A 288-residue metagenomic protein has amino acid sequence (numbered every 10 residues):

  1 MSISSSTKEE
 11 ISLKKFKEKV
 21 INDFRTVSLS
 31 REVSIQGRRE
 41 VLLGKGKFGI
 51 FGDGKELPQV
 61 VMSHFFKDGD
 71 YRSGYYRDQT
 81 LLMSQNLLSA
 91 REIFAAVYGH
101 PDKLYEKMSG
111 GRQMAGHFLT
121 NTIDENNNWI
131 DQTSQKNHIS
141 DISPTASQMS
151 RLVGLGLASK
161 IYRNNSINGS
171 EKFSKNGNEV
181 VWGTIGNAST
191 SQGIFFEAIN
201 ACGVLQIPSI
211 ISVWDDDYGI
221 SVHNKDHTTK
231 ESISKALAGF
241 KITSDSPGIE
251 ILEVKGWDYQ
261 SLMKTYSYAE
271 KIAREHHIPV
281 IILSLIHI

Functional and structural regions predicted by a protein language model:
M1-K47, D68, Y76-D78: Cofactor-/ligand-binding subdomain signature composed of acidic, glycine-rich, tryptophan-containing flexible loops
N22, S28, E32, L57 (+7 more regions): Generic recognition of stable, solvent-exposed alpha-helical segments in well-folded globular domains
V33-G37, Y71, K103, K107 (+1 more regions): Intrinsically disordered or highly flexible coil/loop and linker segments, enriched in small and charged/polar residues
K45-I207, S212, G219, H223-K241 (+1 more regions): Cofactor-binding active-site loop characterized by glycine-rich and histidine/acidic residues
V213-D215, G256: Active-site-proximal beta-strand/loop segments in catalytic clefts of secreted hydrolases
N224-T228, S232-A236, S246-I278: Conserved phosphate-handling catalytic cores of large alpha/beta enzymes
I286-I288: Conserved small/polar residues in nucleotide/adenosyl-binding loops
